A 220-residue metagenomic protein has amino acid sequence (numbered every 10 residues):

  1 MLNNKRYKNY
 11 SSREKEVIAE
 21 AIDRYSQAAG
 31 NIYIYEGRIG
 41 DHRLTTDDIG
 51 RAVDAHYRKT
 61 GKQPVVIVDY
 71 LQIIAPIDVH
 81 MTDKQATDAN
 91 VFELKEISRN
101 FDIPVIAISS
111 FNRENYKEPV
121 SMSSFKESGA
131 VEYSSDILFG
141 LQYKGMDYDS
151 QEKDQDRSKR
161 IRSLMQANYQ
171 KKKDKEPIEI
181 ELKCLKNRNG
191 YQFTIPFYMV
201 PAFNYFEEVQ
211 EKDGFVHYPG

Functional and structural regions predicted by a protein language model:
M1-G61, P76, I195: Cytosolic-facing regulatory segments adjacent to core modules
M1-N3, S11, T82, N112 (+3 more regions): Alpha-helix initiation/capping motif
K5-R6, N115, K126-G129, P201-F203 (+1 more regions): Solvent-exposed, flexible loop/coil residues
K15-Y25, K126-E127, Q166-K172, L182-K186: Intrinsically disordered, low-complexity boundary segments flanking structured domains
Q27-A29, I97, L182: Core recognition of P-loop NTPase motor domains used across DNA-transaction enzymes
G30, K62, F101, I178-I180 (+1 more regions): Residue-level signal for beta-strand positions within conserved beta-sheet cores that form or flank
G37-K171, E176: P-loop NTPase motor core
I137, K144-G220: Conserved P-loop NTPase
